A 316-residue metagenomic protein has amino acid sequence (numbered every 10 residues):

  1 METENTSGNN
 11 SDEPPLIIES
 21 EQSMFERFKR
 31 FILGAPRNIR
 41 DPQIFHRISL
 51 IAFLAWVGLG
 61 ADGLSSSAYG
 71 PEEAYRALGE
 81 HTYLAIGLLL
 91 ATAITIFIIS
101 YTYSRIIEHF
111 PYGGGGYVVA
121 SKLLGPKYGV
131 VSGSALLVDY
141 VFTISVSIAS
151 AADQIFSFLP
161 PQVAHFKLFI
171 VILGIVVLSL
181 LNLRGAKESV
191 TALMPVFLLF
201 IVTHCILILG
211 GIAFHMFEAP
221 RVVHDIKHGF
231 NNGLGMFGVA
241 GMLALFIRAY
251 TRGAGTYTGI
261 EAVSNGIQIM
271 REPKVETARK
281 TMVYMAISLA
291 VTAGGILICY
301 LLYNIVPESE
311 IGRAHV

Functional and structural regions predicted by a protein language model:
E2-E4, F156-I170, E188, A213-F217: Flexible hinge motifs at transmembrane-helix junctions and intramembrane kinks/re-entrant loops in multi-pass membrane
E2-G70, Y101, Y112, S121-K122 (+1 more regions): Membrane-interface "cap" regions at the ends of multi-pass membrane proteins
P42, L198, V202-T256: Helix-loop-helix junctions that connect adjacent transmembrane segments in multi-pass membrane transporters
R47-L59, G125-L137, I170-G174, L234-Y250 (+1 more regions): Select transmembrane alpha-helical segments in multipass membrane proteins
G58-L59, E72-A77, S104-H109, V119-K122 (+1 more regions): Helix-loop junctions at the membrane interface of multi-pass solute transporters
A74-S121, P126-A135, S145-G174, L199 (+1 more regions): Extracellular loop-to-transmembrane helix junctions
G185-M194, G259-S288: Hydrophobic, small-residue-rich membrane helices and short re-entrant helix-turn-helix hairpins that build
G211-R221, K280-R313: Extracellular/periplasmic helix-exit of transmembrane alpha-helices
